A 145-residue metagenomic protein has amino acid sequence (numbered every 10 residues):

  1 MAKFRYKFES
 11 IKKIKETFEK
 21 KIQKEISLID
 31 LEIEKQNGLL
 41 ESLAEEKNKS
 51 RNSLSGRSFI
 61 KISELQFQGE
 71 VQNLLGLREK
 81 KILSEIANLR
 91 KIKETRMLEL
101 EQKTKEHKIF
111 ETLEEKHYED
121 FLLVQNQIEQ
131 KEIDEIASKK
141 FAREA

Functional and structural regions predicted by a protein language model:
M1-A145: Charge-rich amphipathic alpha-helical interaction elements
